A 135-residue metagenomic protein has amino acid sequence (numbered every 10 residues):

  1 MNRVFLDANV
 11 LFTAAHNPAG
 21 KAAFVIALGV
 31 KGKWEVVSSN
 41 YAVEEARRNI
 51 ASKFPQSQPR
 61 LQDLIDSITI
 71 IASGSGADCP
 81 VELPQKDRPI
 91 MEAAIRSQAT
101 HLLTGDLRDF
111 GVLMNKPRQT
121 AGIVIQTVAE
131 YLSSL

Functional and structural regions predicted by a protein language model:
M1-R3: Extreme N-terminal starter segment of soluble prokaryotic enzymes
F5-L6, H16-I50: PIN/NYN-family metal-dependent endoribonuclease catalytic core
L11-F12, V43, F110, Y131: A generic structural signal for short hydrophobic patches within well-formed alpha-helices
K33, T69, Q98-A99: Residue-level detector of structured alpha->beta connecting loops
N40, G105-L107: Short secondary-structure boundary segments
Y41, R60-V81: Acidic catalytic patch
P80-V81, R88, R108-L135: Acidic, PIN/NYN-like endoribonuclease modules and their adjacent C-terminal/linker elements
Q85-L102: Acidic, metal-associated active-site segment
